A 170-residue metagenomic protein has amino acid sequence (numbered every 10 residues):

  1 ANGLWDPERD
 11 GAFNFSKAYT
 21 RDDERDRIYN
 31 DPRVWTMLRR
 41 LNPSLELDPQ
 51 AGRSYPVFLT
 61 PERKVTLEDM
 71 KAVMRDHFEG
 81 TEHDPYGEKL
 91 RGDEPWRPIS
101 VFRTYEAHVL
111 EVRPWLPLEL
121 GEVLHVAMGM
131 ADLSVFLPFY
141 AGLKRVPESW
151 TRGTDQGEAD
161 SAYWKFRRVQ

Functional and structural regions predicted by a protein language model:
A1-Q170: C-terminus-biased signal that marks the final domain/tail of proteins
